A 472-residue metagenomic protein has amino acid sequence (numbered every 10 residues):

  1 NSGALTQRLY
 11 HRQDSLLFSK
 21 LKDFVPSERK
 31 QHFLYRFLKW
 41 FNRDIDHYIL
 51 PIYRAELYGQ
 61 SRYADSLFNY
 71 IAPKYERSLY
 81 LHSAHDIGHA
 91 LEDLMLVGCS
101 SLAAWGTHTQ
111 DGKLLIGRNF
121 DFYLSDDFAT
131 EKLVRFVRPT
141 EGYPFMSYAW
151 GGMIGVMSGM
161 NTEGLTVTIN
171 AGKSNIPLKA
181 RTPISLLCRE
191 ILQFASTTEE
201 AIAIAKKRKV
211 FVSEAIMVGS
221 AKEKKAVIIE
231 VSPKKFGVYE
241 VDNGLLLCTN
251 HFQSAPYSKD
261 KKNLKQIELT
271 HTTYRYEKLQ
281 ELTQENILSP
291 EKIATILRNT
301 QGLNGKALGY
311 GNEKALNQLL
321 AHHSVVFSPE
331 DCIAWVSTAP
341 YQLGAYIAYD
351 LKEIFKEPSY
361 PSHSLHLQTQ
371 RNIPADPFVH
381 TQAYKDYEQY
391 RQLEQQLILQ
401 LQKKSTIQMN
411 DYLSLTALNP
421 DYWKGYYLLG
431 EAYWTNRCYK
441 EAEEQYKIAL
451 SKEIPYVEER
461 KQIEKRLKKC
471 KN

Functional and structural regions predicted by a protein language model:
N1-A90, L192-A215, A221-A226, L246-N472: C-terminus-biased signal that marks the final domain/tail of proteins
R77-L187, H322, V326, A334-V336: Internal mixed beta-strand/loop scaffold within catalytic domains of large alpha/beta enzymes
F122-L124, S174-N175, K234-F236, P340-G344: Short, surface-exposed beta-strand-loop junctions and turns on beta-sheet-rich folds
T130-V137, I228-K235, L343-F355: Surface-exposed flexible segments
A149-V167, S174, E200-A205, V210-V238: Structured soluble/peripheral alpha/beta segments that form catalytic or ligand/cofactor-binding pockets
A180-L187, Q193-F194, P233-F236: Glycine- and acidic-residue-rich phosphate-binding/metal-coordinating active-site segment common to enzymes that handle
V241-D242: Flexible, polar/acidic helix-loop-strand segments at domain edges
